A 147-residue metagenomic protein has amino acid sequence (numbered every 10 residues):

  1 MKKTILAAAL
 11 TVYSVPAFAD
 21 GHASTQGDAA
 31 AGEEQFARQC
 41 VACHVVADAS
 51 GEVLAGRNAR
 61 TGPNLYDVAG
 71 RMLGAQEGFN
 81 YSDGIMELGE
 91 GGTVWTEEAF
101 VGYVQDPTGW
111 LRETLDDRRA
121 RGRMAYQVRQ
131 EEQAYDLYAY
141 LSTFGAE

Functional and structural regions predicted by a protein language model:
M1-T4: Positively charged n-region of N-terminal signal peptides that target proteins for export
S14-P16: N-terminal signal peptide c-region/cleavage motif recognized by signal peptidases
F18-A37, V45-A55, T61: Electrostatic cytochrome c docking/interface patches
E34-V46, P63-D67, V101-G102, R123-A125 (+1 more regions): C-type cytochrome heme c attachment motif
V41, G51-E77: N-terminal, post-signal-peptide region of Sec/Tat-exported proteins
G51-G56, E77-T96, Q105-Q133: Axial heme c-ligation environment in periplasmic c-type cytochrome domains
A146-E147: Short, solvent-exposed mixed-charge patches
